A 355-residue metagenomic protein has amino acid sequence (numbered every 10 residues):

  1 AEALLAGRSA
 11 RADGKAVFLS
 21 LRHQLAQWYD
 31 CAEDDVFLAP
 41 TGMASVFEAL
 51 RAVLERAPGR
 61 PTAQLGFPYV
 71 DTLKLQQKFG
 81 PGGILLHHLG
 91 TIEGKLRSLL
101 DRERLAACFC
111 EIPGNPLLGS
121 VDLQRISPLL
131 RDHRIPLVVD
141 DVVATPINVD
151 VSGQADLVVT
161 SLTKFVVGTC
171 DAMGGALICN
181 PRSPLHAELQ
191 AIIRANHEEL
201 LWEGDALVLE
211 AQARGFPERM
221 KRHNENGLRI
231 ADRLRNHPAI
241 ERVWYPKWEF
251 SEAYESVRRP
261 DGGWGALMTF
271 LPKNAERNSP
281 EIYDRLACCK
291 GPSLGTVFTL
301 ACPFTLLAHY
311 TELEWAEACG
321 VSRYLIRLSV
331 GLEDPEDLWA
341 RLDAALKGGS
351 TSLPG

Functional and structural regions predicted by a protein language model:
A1-L19, H23-A32, A57, Q76 (+4 more regions): PLP-dependent enzyme catalytic core of the Aspartate aminotransferase-like
A26-W28, D35-A239, W244: Conserved PLP-enzyme active-site core in the AAT-like
P58, I240-I326, V330: Conserved C-terminal alpha-helix-loop-beta "cap" of PLP-dependent enzymes that closes/shapes the active-site mouth
G119, P184, S279, D337-W339: Intrinsically disordered, low-complexity acidic/polar segments
F165, R182-P184, F250, K273-A275 (+1 more regions): Short, glycine-/Ser/Thr-/acidic-enriched flexible segments
L189, S279-A287, R341-L346: Short amphipathic alpha-helices in soluble, non-transmembrane regions that often serve as interface/regulatory elements
H197, L286-V297, A345-P354: A common structural junction motif
